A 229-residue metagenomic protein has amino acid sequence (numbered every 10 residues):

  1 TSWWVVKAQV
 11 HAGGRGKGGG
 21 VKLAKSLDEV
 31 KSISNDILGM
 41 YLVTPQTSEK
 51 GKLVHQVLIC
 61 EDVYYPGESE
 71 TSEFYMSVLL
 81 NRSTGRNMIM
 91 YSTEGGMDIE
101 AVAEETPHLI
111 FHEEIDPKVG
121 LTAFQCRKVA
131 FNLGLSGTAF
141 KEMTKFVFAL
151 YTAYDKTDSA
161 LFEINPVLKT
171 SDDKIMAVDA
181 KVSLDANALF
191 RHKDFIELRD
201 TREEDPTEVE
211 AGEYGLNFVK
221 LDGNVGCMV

Functional and structural regions predicted by a protein language model:
T1-L58, D62-I164, L168-V229: ATP-dependent carboxylate/acyl-activation modules
